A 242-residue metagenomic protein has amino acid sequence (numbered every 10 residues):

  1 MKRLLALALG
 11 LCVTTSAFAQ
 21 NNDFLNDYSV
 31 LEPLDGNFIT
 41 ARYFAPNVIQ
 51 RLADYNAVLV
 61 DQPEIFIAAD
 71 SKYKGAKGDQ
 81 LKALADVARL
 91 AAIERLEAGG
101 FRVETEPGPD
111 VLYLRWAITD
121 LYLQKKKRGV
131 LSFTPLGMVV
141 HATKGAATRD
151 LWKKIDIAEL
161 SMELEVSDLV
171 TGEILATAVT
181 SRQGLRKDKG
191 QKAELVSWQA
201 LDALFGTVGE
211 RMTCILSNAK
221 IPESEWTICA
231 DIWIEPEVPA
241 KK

Functional and structural regions predicted by a protein language model:
K2-L7: Sec-dependent signal peptide recognition, specifically the positively charged N-region followed immediately by
T14-S16: N-terminal signal peptide c-region/cleavage motif recognized by signal peptidases
Q20-N47, W152-K242: C-terminal/domain-edge helix-coil "capping" segments
G36-V48, K77-G78, A85-L90, L96-R102 (+2 more regions): N-terminal post-signal-peptidase region of extra-cytosolic proteins
A53-A117: N-terminal segment of the mature soluble domain
I67-K72, K125-K127, G184-K189: Short acidic/His/Gly/Ser-rich catalytic and metal-binding motifs that mark active-site loops of diverse hydrolases
K72-A85, G137-A146, D188-A193: A solvent-exposed, charged loop/short amphipathic helix patch at secondary-structure junctions
G99-V170: Surface-exposed short loop/turn segments
